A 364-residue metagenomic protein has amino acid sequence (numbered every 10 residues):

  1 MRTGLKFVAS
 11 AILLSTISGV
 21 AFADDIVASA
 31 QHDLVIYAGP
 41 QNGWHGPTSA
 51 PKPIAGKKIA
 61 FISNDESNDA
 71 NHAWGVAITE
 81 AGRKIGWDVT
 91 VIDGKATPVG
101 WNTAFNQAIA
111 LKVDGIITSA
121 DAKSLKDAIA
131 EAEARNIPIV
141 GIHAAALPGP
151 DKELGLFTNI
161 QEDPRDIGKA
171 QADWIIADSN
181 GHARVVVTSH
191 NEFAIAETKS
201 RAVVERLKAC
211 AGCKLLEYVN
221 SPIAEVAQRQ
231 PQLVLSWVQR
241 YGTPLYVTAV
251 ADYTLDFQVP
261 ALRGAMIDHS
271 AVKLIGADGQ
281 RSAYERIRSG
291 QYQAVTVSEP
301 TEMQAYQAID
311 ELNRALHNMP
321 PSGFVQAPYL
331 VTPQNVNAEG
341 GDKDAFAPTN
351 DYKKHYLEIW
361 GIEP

Functional and structural regions predicted by a protein language model:
M1-F22: Gram-negative bacterial Sec-dependent N-terminal signal peptides
A21-P364: A residue-level marker of the well-folded mature domains of exported/periplasmic proteins
